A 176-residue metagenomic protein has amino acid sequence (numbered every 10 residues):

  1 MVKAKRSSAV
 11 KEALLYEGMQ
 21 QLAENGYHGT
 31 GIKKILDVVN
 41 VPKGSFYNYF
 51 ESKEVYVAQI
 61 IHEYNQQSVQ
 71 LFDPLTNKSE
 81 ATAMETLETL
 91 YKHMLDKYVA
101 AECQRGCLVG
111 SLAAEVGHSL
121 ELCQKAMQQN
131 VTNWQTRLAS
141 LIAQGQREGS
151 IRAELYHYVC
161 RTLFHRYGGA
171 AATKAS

Functional and structural regions predicted by a protein language model:
M1-A9: N-terminal intrinsically disordered/low-complexity leader segments
V10-M19, I35, I60, Y64 (+2 more regions): Generic hydrophobic, amphipathic alpha-helix propensity
A13, Q21-Q59: Helix-turn-helix
E24-H28, R105, E148: Short coil/turn segments at alpha/beta junctions that flank glycine-rich nucleotide-binding fingerprints
Q59, D73-Q104, H157-L163: Hydrophobic alpha-helical connector segments
V69, D73, E85-T89, H118-R147: Amphipathic alpha-helical packing segments from all-alpha helical-bundle domains
T86, A101-L122: Amphipathic alpha-helical segments used for helix-helix packing
V109, L122-T132, Q146-S176: Hydrophobic/aromatic-rich alpha-helical bundle segments in the mid-to-C-terminal region
